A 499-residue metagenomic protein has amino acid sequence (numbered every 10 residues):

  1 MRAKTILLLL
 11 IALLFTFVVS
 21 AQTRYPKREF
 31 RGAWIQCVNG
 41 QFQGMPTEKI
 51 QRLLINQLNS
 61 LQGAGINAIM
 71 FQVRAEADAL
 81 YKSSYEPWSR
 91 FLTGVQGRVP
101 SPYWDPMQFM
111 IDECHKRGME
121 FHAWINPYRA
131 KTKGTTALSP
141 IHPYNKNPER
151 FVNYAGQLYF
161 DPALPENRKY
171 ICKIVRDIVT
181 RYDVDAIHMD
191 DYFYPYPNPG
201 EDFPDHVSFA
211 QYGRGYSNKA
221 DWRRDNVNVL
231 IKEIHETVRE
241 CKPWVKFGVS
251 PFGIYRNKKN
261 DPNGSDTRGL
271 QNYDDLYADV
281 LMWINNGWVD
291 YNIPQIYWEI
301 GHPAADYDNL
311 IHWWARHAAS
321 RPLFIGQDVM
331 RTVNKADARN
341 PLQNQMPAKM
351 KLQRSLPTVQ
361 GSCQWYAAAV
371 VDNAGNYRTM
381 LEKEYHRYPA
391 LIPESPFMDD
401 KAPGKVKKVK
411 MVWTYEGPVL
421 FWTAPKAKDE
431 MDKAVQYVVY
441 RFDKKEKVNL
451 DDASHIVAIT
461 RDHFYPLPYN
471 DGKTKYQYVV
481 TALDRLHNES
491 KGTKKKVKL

Functional and structural regions predicted by a protein language model:
R28, Q36, G40-E48, R52 (+3 more regions): Active-site-adjacent "subsite" loops/lids of carbohydrate-active enzymes
R52-A79, R181-V184: Catalytic domains of carbohydrate-active enzymes, especially glycoside hydrolases
A79-G94, R129-A155, D191-R214, K258-L270: Aromatic- and acidic-residue-enriched segments that line the glycan-binding/catalytic groove of carbohydrate-active
E166-I174, T180-M189, F193-D266, L270-I296 (+2 more regions): Active-site neighborhood of glycoside hydrolase catalytic domains
Y277-L281, N285-P303, A319-F397: Substrate-binding cleft of secreted/luminal carbohydrate-active enzymes
N376-M431, H487-L499: Pro/Thr/Ser/Gly-rich low-complexity, intrinsically disordered linker/stalk tracts
P425-D451, K475, G492: Solvent-exposed loop/turn segments flanking beta-strands in beta-repeat/beta-sandwich domains
P466-S490: Beta-strand-rich modules
